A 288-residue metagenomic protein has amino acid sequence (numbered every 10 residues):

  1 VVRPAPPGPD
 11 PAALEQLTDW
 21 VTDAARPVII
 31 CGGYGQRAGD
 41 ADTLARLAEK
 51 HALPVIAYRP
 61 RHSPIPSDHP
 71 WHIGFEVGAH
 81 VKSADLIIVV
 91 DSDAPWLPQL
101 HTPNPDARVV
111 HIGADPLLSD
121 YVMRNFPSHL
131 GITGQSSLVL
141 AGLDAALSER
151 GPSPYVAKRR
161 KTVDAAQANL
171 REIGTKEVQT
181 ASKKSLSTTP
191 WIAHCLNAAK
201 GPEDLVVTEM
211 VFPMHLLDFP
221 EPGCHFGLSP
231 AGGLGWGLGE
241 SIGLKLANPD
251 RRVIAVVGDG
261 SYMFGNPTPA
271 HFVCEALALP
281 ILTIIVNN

Functional and structural regions predicted by a protein language model:
V1-V21, E172-K176: Conformationally flexible catalytic loops at phosphate/diphosphate-handling active centers
A13-P27, L47, C195-P202, K245-R251: Glycine-rich phosphate/diphosphate-binding loops that line cofactor/substrate pockets in enzymes
A25-A38: Glycine-rich phosphate/diphosphate-binding loops and the adjacent beta-loop-alpha structural elements that coordinate
I30-C31, V55-Y58, V89-V90, I132-G134 (+3 more regions): General beta-strand structural signal in soluble alpha/beta enzymes
A38-Y58, G201-D204: Redox- and metal-dependent alpha/beta enzyme cores, enriched for Fe-S-associated oxidoreductases and cofactor-handling
A57-V163: Glycine-rich, acidic loop regions that bind phosphate or pyrophosphate groups
S83-P95, P213-N288: Thiamine diphosphate
D164-D250: Active-site diphosphate/adenylate-binding microenvironment
